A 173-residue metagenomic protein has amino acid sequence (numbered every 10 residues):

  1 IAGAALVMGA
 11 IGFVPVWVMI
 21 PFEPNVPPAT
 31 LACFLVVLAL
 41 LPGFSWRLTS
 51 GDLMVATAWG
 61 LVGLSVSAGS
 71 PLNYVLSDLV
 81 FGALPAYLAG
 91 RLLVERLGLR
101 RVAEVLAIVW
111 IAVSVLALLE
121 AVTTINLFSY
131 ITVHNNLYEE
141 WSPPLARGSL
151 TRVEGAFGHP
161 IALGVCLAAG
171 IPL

Functional and structural regions predicted by a protein language model:
A2-A5, L48-A58, A89-I131: Interfacial loop-to-transmembrane-helix boundary motif in multi-pass membrane proteins
A2-P21, P28-L84: N-terminal hydrophobic segments of proteins, predominantly signal-anchor/transmembrane helices of inner/organellar
F22-P24, V113: Extended alpha-helical coiled-coil rod domains
L35-P42, A83-V94, A169-L173: Hydrophobic transmembrane alpha-helices
T57-G63, G90, P143-R147: Short hydrophobic/aromatic-rich motifs at helix boundaries and adjacent loops
L72, L97-R101, S149: Juxtamembrane loop-transmembrane helix junctions in multi-pass integral membrane proteins, especially the extracellular
S77-F81, L93, P144, E154: Short N-terminal micro-motifs specific to bacterial/archaeal maturation and metal-cluster initiation sites
A103-N136, W141-L173: Alpha-helical transmembrane segments of multi-pass inner-membrane proteins
